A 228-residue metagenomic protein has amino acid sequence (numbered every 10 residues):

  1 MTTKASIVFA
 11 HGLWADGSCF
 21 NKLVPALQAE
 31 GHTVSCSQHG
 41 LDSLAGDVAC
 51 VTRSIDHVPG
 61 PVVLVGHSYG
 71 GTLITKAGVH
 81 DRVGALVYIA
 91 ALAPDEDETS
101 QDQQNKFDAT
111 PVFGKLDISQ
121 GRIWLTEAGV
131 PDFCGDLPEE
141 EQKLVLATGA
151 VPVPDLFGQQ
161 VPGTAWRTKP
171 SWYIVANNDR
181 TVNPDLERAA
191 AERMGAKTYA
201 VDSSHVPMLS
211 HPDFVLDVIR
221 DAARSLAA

Functional and structural regions predicted by a protein language model:
T3-P59: Active-site catalytic motif of lipid deacylating hydrolases and related acyltransferases
A5, W166-S171, M194-A196: Short, proline-enriched alpha-helix->beta-strand connector loops that line the catalytic pocket of alpha/beta-hydrolase
G40-L41, D202-V206: Histidine-bearing beta->alpha loop at or near hydrolase active sites
V65-G70, I74: Gly/Ala-rich beta-loop-alpha elbow adjacent to hydrolase catalytic centers
V79-E127, V153-F157, A190: Flexible "cap/lid" loop of the alpha/beta hydrolase fold
A147-A165: Active-site nucleophile elbow and catalytic-triad environment of alpha/beta-hydrolase enzymes
Y173-V175: Short beta-strand/loop motif that positions the catalytic acidic residue of the alpha/beta-hydrolase fold
N177-D202, L209, D221-A222: Conserved loop-alpha-helix segment in the C-terminal half of the alpha/beta-hydrolase fold that carries the catalytic
